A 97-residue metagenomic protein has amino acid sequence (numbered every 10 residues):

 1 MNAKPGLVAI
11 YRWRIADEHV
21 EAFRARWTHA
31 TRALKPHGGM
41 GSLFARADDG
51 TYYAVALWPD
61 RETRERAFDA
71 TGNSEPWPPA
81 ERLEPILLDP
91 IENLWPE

Functional and structural regions predicted by a protein language model:
M1-A3, E97: Basic/polar N-terminal segments that are highly enriched at the extreme N-terminus, encompassing both cleavable
N2, T28-M40, L57-E92: An amphipathic, aromatic/His-enriched active-site/gating alpha helix that lines ligand/cofactor pockets
L7-R14, G41-T71: Short, well-ordered beta-strand segments in beta-rich or mixed alpha/beta enzyme and ligand-binding folds
R14-A25: Short, surface-exposed ligand-recognition loops at beta-strand->loop->(often short) alpha-helix junctions that present
E21-F23, R64-R66, W95: Short acidic, gly/pro-rich beta-turn/loop elements at beta-sheet edges and active-site/ligand-binding grooves
Y53-A56, N93-E97: Short, solvent-exposed polar/charged micro-motifs at secondary-structure junctions
